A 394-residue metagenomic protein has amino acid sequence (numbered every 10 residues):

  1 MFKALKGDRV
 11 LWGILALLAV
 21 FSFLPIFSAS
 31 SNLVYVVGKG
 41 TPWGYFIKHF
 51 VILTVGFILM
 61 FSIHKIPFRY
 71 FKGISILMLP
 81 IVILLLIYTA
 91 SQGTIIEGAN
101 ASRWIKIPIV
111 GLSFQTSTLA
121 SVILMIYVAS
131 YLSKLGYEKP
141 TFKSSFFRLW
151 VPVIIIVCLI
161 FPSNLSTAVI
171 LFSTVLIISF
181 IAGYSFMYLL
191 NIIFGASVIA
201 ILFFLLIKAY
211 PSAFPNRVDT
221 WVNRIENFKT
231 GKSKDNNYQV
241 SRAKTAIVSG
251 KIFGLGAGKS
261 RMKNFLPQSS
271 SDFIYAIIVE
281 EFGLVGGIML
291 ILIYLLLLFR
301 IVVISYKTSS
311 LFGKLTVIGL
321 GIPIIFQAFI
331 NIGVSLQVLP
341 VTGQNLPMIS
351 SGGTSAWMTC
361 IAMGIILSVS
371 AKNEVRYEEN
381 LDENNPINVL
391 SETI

Functional and structural regions predicted by a protein language model:
M1-G13, L17-L18, P25, N32-P162 (+4 more regions): Membrane-helix boundary/helix-loop-helix interface segments in multi-pass membrane proteins
V51-L59, E281-L298: Hydrophobic alpha-helical transmembrane segments
I58, I66, Y127, I201 (+4 more regions): Transmembrane alpha-helix boundary/anchor motif
I76-I83, K143-L159, L165-S212: Hydrophobic alpha-helical segments of polytopic membrane proteins
G98, S102-W104, I193-I288, L311-F312: Hydrophobic, glycine- and aromatic-enriched re-entrant/interface helices and adjoining loop segments
L132, V169, T174-Y188, R261-G286 (+1 more regions): Interfacial segments of multi-pass membrane proteins
K134, E138-F147, Y188, V302-I322 (+1 more regions): Membrane-interface helix-loop-helix junctions at transmembrane boundaries of multi-pass membrane enzymes, predominantly
V303-G343, I349: Loop-to-helix entry and N-terminal half of a specific, functionally important transmembrane alpha helix in multi-pass
